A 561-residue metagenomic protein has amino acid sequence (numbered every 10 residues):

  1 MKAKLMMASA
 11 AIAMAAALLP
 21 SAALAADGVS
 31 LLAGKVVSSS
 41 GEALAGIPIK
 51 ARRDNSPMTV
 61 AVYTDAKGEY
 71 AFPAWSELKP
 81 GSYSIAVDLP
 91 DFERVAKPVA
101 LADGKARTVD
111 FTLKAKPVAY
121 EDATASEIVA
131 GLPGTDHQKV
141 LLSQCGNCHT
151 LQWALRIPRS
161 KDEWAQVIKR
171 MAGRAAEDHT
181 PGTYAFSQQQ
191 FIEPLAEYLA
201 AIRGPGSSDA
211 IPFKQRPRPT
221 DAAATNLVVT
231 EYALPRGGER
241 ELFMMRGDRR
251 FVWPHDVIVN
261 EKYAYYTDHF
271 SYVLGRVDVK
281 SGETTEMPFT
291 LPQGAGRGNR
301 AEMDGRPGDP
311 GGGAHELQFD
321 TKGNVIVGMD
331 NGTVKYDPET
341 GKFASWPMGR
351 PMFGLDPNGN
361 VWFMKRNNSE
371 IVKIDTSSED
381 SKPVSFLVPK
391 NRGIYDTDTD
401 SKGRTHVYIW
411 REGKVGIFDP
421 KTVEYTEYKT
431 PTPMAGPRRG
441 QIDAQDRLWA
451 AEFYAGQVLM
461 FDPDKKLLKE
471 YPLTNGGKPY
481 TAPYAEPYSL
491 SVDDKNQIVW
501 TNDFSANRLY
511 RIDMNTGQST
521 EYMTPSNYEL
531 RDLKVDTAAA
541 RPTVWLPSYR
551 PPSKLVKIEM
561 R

Functional and structural regions predicted by a protein language model:
V29, A33-L44: Structural motif
D54-F72: Short, acidic Ser/Thr/Gly-rich low-complexity loop/linker segments typical of extracellular and cell-surface proteins
P57, K79-V99: A short, solvent-exposed loop/turn motif at the edges and junctions of modular extracellular/periplasmic domains
L101-A125: Extracellular beta-sheet/turn segments enriched in Thr/Pro/Gly and aliphatic residues
L141-Q152, L195, L199: The canonical Cys-X-X-Cys-His
E239-E261, Q293-T321, M348-N358, K390-G403 (+3 more regions): Beta-rich, blade/repeat-based domains predominating in secreted/periplasmic proteins but also intracellular
E261, Y265-F270, D309-P310, D320 (+7 more regions): Conserved beta-strand positions in repeat-built beta-propeller and related beta-rich domains
T524-R561: Blade-level signature of beta-propeller repeat domains, shared across WD40, Kelch, NHL, RCC1 and BNR/Asp-box propellers
